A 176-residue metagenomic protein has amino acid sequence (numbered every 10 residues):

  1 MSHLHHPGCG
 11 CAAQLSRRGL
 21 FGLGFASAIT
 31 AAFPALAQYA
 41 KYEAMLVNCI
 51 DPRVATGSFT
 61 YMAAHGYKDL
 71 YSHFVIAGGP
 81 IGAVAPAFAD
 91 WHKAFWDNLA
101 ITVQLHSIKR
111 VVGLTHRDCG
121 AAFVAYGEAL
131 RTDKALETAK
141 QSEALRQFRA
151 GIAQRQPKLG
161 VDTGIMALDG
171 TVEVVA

Functional and structural regions predicted by a protein language model:
S2-H3, D69-T132, E137: Short HxH-centered metal-ligating active-site micro-motif
L4-G10, Q154, G160-A176: MPN/JAMM (Mov34/JAB) isopeptidase/deubiquitinase module and associated MPN-bearing subunits/adaptors in ubiquitin
L4-S27: N-terminal secretory signal peptides and thylakoid transit peptides that target proteins across membranes
L23-G24, Q38-H92, M166-V172: Short, conserved "active-site rim" segments that organize catalytic pockets and cofactor/ligand binding
L36-A40, H65-G66, Q104, Q154-Q156: Solvent-exposed alpha-helices and their adjacent loops that cap or buttress functional pockets in soluble metabolic
L105-H106, F148-V161: A structural motif corresponding to the C-terminal end of an alpha-helix and its immediate exit/capping segment
A139-R149: Short, flexible loop segments at boundaries between secondary-structure elements
